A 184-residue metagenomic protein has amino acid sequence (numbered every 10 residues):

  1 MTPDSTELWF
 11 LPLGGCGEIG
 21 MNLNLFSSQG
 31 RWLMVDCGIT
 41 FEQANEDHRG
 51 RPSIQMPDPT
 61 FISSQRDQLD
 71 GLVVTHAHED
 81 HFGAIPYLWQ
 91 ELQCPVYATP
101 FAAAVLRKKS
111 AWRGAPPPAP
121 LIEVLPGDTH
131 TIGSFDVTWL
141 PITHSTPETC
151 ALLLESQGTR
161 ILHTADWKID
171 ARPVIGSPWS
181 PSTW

Functional and structural regions predicted by a protein language model:
M1-V73, H78-W184: His/Asp/Glu-rich metal-coordinating catalytic cores of metallo-dependent phosphodiesterases/hydrolases acting on
